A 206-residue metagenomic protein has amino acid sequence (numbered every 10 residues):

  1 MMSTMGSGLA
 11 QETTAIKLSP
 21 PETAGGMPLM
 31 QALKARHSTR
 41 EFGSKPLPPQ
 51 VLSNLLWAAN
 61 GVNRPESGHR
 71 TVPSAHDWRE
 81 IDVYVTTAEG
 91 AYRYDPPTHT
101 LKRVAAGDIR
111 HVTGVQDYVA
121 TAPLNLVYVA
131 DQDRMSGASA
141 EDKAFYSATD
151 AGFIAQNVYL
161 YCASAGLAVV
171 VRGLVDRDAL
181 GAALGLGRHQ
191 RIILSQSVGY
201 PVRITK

Functional and structural regions predicted by a protein language model:
M2-G8: C-terminal segment of classical bacterial N-terminal signal peptides
G8-A122: N-terminal amphipathic, basic helical "cap/leader" segment at the start of enzyme domains
K17-E22, R191-K206: C-terminal helix-cap and adjacent tail motif
R36, L55, V83, L124-Y128 (+1 more regions): Small-aliphatic-rich amphipathic alpha-helix that forms the alpha element of a beta-alpha
R64-E66, H189, I204: Secretory-pathway/luminal and periplasmic proteins that interact with or process carbohydrate-rich
L180-S195: Short, electropositive alpha-helical surface patch
